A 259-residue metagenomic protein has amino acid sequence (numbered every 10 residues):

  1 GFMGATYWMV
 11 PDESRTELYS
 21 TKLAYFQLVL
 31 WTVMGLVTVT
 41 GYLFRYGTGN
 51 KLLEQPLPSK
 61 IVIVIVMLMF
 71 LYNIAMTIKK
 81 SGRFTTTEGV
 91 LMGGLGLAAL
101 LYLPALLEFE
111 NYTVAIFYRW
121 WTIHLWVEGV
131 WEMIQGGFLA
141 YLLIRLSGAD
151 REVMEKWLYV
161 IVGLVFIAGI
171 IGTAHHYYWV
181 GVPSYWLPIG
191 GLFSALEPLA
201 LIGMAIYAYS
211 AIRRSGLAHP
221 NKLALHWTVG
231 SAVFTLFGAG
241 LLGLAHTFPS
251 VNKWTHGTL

Functional and structural regions predicted by a protein language model:
G1-E13, T21-R45, L57-M76, G89-E108 (+5 more regions): Hydrophobic cores of alpha-helical transmembrane segments in multi-pass integral membrane proteins
P11-S14, K80, W179, R214-L217: Short, flexible helix-adjacent loops and helix caps
L18-Y19, R151: Solvent-exposed interhelical
G49-S59, T85-T86, V114-L125, V182-S194 (+1 more regions): Non-cytosolic membrane-interface motifs at loop->transmembrane helix junctions
I78-F84, E110, S210-G216: Juxtamembrane/interface segments at transmembrane-helix termini
R83, A115-R119, H124, S147-L158 (+2 more regions): Hydrophobic, small-residue-rich membrane helices and short re-entrant helix-turn-helix hairpins that build
P220, P249-G257: Anaerobic metallocofactor- and corrinoid-dependent redox/one-carbon enzyme cores, especially those from methanogenesis
